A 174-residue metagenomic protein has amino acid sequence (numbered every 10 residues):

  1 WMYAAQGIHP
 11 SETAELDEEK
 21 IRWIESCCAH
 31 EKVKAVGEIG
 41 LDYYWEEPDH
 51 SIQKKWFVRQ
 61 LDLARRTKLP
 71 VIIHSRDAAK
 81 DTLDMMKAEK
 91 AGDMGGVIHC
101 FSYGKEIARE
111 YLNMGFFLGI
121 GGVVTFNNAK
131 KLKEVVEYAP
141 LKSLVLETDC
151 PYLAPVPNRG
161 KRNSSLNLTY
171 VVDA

Functional and structural regions predicted by a protein language model:
W1-M2, K32: A generic structural motif
A5-Q6, K34-I39, L141-P151: Non-cysteine beta-strand/loop elements that form the S-adenosyl-L-methionine
I8-P10, S102, G122-F126, C150-P151: Short, acidic/turn-prone active-site loops that include or flank metal/cofactor- and phosphate-binding residues
P10-E19, W23-M114, E134, A139 (+2 more regions): Divalent metal-binding pocket/active-site signature
G115-A129: His/Asp/Glu-enriched short active-site or ligand-binding loop at hydrolase and phosphoryl-transfer sites
V124-N127, V145, L153, S165 (+1 more regions): Flexible, gly/pro- and Lys/Arg-enriched active-site loops
D173-A174: Short glycine/serine- and small hydrophobic-enriched flexible loop segments
